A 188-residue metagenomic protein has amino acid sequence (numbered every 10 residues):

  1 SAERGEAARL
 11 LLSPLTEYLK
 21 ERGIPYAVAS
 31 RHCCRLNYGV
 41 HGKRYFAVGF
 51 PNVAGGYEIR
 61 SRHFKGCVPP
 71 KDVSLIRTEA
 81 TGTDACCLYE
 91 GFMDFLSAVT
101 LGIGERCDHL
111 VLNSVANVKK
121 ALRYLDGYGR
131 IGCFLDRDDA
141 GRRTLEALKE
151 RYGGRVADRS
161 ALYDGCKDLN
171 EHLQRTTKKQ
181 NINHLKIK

Functional and structural regions predicted by a protein language model:
S1-V48, N183-K188: TOPRIM metal-binding catalytic domain and adjacent DNA-binding surface shared by DnaG-type primases
A2, C33, I59-S61, T81 (+3 more regions): A near-ubiquitous, low-amplitude feature marking generic local secondary-structure context
Y18, R22-A27, V53, L101 (+1 more regions): Generic structural signal for bulky hydrophobic/aromatic residues embedded in well-ordered secondary structure
L36-D126: Phosphate-handling DNA/RNA-contact segment within nucleic-acid enzymes
D84, T100-K188: TOPRIM fold recognition
